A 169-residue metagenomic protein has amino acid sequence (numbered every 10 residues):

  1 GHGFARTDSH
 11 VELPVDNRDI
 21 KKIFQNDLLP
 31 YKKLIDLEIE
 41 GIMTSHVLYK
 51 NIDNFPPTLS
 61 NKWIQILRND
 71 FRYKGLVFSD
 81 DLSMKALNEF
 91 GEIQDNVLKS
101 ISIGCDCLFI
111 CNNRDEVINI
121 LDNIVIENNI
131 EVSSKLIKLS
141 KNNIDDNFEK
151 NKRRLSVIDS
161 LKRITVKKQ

Functional and structural regions predicted by a protein language model:
H2-V132, I137, D145, K152: Second-shell residues forming the walls of enzyme active-site clefts
F148-K150, I164: Intrinsically disordered, low-complexity Pro/Gly-rich regions
S156-Q169: Charge-patterned, long linear interaction tracts outside catalytic cores
